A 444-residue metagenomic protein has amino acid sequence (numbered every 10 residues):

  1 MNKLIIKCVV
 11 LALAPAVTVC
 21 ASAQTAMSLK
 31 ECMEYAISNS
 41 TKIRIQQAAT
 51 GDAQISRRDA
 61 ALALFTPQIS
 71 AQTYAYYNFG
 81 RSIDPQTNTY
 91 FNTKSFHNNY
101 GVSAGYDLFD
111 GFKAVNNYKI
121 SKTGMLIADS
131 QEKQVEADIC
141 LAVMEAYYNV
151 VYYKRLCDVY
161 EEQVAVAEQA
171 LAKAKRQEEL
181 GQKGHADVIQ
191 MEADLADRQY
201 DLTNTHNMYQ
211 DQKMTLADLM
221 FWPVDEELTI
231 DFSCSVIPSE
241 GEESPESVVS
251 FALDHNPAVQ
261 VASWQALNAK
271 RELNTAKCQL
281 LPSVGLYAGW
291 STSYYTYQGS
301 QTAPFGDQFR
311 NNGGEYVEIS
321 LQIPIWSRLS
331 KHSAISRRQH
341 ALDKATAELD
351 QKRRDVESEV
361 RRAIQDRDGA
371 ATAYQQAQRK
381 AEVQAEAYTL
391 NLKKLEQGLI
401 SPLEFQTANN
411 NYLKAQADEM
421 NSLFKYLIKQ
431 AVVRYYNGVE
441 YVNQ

Functional and structural regions predicted by a protein language model:
C8-T18: Bacterial N-terminal signal peptides
A21-Q68, Q72, G80, G184 (+6 more regions): Bacterial Sec-pathway N-terminal export signals of envelope proteins
Q24-N149, V284, A288, L329-H332: Short flexible linkers and secondary-structure junctions
M27, D138-F251, D366, Y412: Periplasmic alpha-helical coiled-coil/stalk elements that build and connect Gram-negative outer-membrane
R44-A48, L62, K94, L108-E136 (+7 more regions): Sec/SRP-type N-terminal targeting helices
Q72-Y106, S233-G241, N274, Y287-I323 (+1 more regions): Small/polar, glycine/serine/threonine/aspartate-rich low-complexity segments that form flexible
G101-S103, Y147, V249, E318-S320 (+1 more regions): Membrane-embedded beta-strand positions in outer-membrane beta-barrel channels/transporters
Y200-W222, A381-V439: Short segments within alpha-helical structural elements
